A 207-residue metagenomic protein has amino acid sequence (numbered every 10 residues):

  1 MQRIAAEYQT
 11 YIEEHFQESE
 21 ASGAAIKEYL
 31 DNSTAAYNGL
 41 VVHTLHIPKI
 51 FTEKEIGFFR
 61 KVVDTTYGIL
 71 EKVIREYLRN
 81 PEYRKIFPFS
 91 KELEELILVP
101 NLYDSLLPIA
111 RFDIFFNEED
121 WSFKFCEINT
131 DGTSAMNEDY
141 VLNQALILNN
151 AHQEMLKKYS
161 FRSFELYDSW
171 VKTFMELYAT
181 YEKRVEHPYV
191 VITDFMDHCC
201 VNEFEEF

Functional and structural regions predicted by a protein language model:
M1-F207: Preference for protein termini
